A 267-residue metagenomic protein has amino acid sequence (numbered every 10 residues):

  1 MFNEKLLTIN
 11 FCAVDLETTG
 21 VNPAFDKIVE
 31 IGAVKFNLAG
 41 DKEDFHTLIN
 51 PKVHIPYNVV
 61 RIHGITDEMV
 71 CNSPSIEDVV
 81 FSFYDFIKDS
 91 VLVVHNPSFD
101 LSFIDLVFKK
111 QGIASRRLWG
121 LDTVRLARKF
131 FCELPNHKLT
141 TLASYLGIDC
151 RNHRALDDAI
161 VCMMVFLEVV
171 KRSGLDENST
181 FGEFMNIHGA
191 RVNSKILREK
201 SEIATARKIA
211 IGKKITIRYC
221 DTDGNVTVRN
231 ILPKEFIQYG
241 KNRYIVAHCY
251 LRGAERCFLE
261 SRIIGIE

Functional and structural regions predicted by a protein language model:
M1-N3, V165-T216, D221-G224: Acidic two-metal-ion nuclease catalytic site recognized across multiple nuclease folds, prominently DnaQ/RNase D-T
M1-Q111, R116-L118, C132, L139-N152: Conserved non-catalytic scaffold segment of RNase H-like nuclease domains
L16, N96, T123, P233 (+1 more regions): Residues immediately flanking
V91-F108, L134, K138-K195: Acidic, Mg2+-coordinating catalytic module of metal-dependent nucleases/exonucleases that use a two-metal-ion mechanism
R117-A127: A short, structured active-site edge motif that brings together acidic residues
I196-E267: Core beta-strand-centered patch of the WYL/Sm-like small regulatory domain
